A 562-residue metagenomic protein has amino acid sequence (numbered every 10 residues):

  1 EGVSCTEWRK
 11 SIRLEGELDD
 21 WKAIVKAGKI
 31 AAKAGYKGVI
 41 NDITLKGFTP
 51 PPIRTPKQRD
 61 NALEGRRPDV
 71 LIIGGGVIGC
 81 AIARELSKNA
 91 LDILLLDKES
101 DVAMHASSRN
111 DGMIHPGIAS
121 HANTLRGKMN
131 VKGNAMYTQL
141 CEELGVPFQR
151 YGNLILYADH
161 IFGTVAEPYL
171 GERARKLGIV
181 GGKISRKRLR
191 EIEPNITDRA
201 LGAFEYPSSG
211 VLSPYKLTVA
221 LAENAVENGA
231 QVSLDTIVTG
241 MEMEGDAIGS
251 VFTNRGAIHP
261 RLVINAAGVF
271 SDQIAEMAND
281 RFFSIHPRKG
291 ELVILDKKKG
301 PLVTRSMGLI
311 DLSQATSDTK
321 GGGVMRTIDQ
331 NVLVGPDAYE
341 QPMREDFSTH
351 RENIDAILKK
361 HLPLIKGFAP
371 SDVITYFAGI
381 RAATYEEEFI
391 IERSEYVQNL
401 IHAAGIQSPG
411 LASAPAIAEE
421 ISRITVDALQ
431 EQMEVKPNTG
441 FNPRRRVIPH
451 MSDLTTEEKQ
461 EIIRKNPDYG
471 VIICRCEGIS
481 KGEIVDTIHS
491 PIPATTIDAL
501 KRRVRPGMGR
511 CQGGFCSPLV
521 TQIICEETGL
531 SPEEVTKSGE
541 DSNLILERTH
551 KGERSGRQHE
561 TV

Functional and structural regions predicted by a protein language model:
W8-R9, G181, A220, T319 (+4 more regions): C-terminal catalytic lobe of FAD-dependent flavoproteins
F48-P68: A short, basic/flexible loop-to-alpha-helix module at the beginning of a structural domain
G65-L95: N-terminal Rossmann-like FAD-binding beta1-loop-alpha1 element of flavoenzymes
A81, M241-G335, Y339-S348, M451-D453: Flavin-dependent oxidoreductases
K88-R109: Glycine-rich FAD pyrophosphate-binding loop
G112-I192, T319-G322: Dinucleotide-binding Rossmann-like beta1-alpha1 core, especially the glycine-rich loop that anchors the ADP
R126-V131, D159-A166, F204-V226, S233 (+3 more regions): Short beta-strand to alpha-helix junction loop
F204-L262, F270: Helical element adjacent to the flavin cofactor pocket in flavoenzyme catalytic cores
